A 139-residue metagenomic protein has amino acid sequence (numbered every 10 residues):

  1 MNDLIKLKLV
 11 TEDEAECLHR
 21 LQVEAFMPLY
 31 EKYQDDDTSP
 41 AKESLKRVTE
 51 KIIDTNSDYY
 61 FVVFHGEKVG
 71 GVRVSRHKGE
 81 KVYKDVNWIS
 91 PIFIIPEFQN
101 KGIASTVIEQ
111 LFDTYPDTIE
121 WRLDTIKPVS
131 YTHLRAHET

Functional and structural regions predicted by a protein language model:
K6-R20: A short beta-loop-alpha structural element at the N-terminal edge of CoA-dependent acyl/N-acetyltransferase catalytic
V23-V48: Conserved GNAT-fold acetyl-CoA-binding loop/helix
K46-F61: A short helix-loop-beta-strand connector motif used in the catalytic cores of GNAT acetyltransferases and, in some
F61, E67-R76, W88, F93: Conserved beta-strand in the GNAT
Y83-P96, D124: Conserved acetyl-CoA binding element of GNAT-fold acetyltransferases
I94, N100-D113: Conserved acetyl-CoA-binding loop-helix of GNAT-fold acetyltransferases
Y115-I126: Conserved GNAT acetyl-CoA-binding A-motif
T132-T139: Conserved small/polar residues in nucleotide/adenosyl-binding loops
